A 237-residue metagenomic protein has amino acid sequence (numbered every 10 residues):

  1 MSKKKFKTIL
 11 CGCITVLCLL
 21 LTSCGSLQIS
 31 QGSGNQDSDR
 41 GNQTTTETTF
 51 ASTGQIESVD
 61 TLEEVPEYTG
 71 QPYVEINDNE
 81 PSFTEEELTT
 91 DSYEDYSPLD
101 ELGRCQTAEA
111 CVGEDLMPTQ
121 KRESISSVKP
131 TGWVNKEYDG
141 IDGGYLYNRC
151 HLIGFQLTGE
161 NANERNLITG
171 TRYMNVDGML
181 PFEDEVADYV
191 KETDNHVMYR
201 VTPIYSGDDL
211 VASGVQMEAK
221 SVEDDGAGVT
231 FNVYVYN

Functional and structural regions predicted by a protein language model:
M1-K4: N-terminal secretory signal peptides that target proteins for export/translocation
K7-C18: Sec-dependent N-terminal signal peptides
C11, G25-Q28: Short glycine- and acidic-rich boundary segments immediately preceding or forming the N-terminal edge of structured
L19-S23: C-terminal motif of bacterial Sec signal peptides marking the signal peptidase cleavage site
Q28-E85: N-terminal, intrinsically disordered, polar/charged segments of Gram-positive cell-envelope systems that serve as
F83-N237: Domain-level detector of nuclease and nuclease-like folds in predominantly extracellular/periplasmic contexts
